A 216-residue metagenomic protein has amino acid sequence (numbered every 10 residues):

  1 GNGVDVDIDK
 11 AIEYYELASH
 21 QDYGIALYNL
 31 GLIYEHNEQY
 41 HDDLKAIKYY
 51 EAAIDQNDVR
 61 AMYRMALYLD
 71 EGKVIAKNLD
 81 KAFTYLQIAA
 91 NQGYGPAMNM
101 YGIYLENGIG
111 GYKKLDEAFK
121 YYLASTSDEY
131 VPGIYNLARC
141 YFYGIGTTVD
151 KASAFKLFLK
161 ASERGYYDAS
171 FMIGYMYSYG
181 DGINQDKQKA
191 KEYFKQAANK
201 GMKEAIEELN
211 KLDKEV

Functional and structural regions predicted by a protein language model:
G1-N2, H20-G24, H36-E38, D42 (+10 more regions): Short helix-capping/linker turns of helical repeat alpha-solenoids
I8, Y40-D43, L79, L115 (+2 more regions): TPR-repeat structural position
D22, A53, N57, A61 (+4 more regions): Alpha-helical tetratricopeptide repeat
N29-H36, R64-E71, M98-N107, I134-Y143 (+2 more regions): Hydrophobic face of amphipathic alpha-helices that form TPR/SEL1-like repeat modules and related alpha-solenoid
Y49, Y85, A97, A205 (+1 more regions): Generic L/I/V-rich hydrophobic alpha-helical segments across diverse proteins
Q196-V216: Terminal, low-structured helical/coil segments at or just beyond the last alpha-helical repeat
